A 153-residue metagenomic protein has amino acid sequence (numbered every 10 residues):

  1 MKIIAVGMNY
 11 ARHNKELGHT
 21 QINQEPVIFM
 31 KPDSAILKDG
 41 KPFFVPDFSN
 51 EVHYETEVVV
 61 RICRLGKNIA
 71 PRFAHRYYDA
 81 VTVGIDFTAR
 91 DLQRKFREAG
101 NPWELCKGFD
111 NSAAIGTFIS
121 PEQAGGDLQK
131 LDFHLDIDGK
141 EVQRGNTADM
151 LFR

Functional and structural regions predicted by a protein language model:
M1-R153: Catalytic-core "active-site belt" of small-molecule-metabolizing enzymes, emphasizing His/Asp/Glu-rich regions
